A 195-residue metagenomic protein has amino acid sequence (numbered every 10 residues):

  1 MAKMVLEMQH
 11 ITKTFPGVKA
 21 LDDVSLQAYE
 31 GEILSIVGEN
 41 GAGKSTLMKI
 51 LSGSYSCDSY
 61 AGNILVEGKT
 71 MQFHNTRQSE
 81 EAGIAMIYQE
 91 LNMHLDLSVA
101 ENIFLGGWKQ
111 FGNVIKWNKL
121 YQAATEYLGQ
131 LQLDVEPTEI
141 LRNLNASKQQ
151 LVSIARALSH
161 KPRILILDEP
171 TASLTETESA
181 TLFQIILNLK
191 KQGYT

Functional and structural regions predicted by a protein language model:
M1-T195: Glycine-rich phosphate-binding loops of nucleotide-dependent enzymes
